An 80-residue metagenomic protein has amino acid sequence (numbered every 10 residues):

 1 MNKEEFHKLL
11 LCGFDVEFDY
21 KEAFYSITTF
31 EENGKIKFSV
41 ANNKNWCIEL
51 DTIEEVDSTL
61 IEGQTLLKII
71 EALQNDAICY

Functional and structural regions predicted by a protein language model:
M1-D19: Negatively charged, low-complexity tracts enriched in Asp/Glu with abundant Ser/Thr
L11-G13, N45-I48: Generic secretory/membrane-interface signal
F18, G34-K35: Generic low-polarity alpha-helical segments
Y25-S26: Short, isolated positions in well-ordered beta-strands
T29-E31: Short, low-complexity Ser/Thr-rich regulatory SLiMs
K35, S39, C47-Y80: Acidic, low-complexity intrinsically disordered segments
